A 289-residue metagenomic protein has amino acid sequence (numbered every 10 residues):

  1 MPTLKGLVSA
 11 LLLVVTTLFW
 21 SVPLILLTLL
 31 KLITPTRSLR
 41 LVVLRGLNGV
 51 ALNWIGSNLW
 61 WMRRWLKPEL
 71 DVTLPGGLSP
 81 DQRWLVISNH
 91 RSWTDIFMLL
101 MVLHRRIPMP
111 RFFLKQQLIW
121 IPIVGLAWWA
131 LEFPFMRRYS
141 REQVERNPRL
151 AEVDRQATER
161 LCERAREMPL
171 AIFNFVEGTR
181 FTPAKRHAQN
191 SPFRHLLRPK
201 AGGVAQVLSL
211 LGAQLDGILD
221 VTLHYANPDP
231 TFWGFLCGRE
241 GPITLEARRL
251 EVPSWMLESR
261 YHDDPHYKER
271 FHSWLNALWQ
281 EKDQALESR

Functional and structural regions predicted by a protein language model:
M1-W84, H90, M98: Membrane-anchoring hydrophobic helices of lipid-metabolizing enzymes
V14, E258-R289: Accessory terminal regions of nucleic-acid processing enzymes
S38-L41, G46-V50, P80-N147: Catalytic core of membrane glycerolipid acyltransferases/transacylases, capturing the structured, soluble-facing
M62-W65, P148-E152: Short, flexible loop segments at the rims of nucleotide/cofactor-binding pockets, characterized by
L74, I87-H90, F113-Q117, F175-E177 (+1 more regions): Short His-Asn-centered micro-motif
I96, T158-E159, K200-V204: Conserved glycosyltransferase catalytic-site signature
I119-P134, Y139, R166-R260: A cross-family acyltransferase "interaction/gating" segment
L150-E163: A Trp-anchored, charged/polar loop motif used as the substrate-binding/catalytic surface of acyl/ester-handling
